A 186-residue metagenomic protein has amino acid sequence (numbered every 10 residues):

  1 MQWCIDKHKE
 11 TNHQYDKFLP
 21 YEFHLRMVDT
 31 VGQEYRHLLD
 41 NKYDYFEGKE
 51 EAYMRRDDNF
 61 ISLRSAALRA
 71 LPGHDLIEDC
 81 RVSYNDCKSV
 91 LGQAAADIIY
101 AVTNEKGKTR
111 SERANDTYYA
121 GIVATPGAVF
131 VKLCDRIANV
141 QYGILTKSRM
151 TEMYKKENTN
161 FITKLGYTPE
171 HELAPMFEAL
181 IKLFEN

Functional and structural regions predicted by a protein language model:
M1-N186: Active-site helical microenvironments for divalent-metal-assisted chemistry
